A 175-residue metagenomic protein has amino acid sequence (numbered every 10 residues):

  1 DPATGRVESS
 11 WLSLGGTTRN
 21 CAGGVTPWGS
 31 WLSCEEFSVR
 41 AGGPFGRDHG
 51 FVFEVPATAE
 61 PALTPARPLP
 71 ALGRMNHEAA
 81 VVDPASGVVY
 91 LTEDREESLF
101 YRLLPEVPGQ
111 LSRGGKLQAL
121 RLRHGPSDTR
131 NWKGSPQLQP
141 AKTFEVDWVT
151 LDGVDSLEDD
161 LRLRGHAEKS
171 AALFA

Functional and structural regions predicted by a protein language model:
D1-A175: Sequence/structural signature of beta-propeller domains
